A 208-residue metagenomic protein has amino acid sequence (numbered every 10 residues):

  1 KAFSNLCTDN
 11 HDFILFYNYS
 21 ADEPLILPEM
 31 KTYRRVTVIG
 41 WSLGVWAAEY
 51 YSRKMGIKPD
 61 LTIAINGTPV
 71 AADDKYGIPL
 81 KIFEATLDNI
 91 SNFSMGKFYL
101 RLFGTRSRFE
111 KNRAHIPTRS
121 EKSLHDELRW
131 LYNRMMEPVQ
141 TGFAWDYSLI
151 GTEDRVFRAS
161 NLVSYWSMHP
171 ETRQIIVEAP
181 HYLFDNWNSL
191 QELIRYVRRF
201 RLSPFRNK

Functional and structural regions predicted by a protein language model:
K1-Y33: Active-site catalytic motif of lipid deacylating hydrolases and related acyltransferases
I39-A48: Gly/Ala-rich beta-loop-alpha elbow adjacent to hydrolase catalytic centers
R53-N89, P117, L124-M135, W187-E192: Flexible "cap/lid" loop of the alpha/beta hydrolase fold
N92-Y132: Conserved alpha/beta-hydrolase catalytic His-Asp/Glu region
S148-I150, D154: Short beta-strand/loop motif that positions the catalytic acidic residue of the alpha/beta-hydrolase fold
R155-N161: Conserved alpha/beta-hydrolase "acid-adjacent" motif
I175-L193: Catalytic histidine-centered segment of alpha/beta-hydrolase-like enzymes
